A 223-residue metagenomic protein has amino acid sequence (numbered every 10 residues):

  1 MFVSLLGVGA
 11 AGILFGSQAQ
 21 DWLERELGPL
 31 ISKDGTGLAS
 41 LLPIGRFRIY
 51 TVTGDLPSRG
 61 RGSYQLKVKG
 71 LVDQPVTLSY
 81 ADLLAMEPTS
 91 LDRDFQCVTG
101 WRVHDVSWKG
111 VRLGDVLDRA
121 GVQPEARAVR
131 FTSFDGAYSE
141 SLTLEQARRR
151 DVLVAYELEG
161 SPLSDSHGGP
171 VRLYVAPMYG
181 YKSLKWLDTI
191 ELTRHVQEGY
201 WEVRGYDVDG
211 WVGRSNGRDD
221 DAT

Functional and structural regions predicted by a protein language model:
M1-A10: N-terminal secretory signal peptides and thylakoid transit peptides that target proteins across membranes
G9-L14, S107: Hydrophobic cores of alpha-helical transmembrane segments in multi-pass integral membrane proteins
S17-T223: Structured, non-membrane catalytic/scaffold regions adjacent to prosthetic-group chemistry
